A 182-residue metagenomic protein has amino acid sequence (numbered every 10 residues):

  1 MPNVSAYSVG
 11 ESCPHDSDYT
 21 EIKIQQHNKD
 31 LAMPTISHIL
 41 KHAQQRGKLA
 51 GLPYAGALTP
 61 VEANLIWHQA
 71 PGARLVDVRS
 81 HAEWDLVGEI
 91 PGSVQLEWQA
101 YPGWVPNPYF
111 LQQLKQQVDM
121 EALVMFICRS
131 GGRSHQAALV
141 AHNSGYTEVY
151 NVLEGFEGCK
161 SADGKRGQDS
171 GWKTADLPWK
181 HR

Functional and structural regions predicted by a protein language model:
P2-S8: Extreme N-terminal basic, low-complexity initiation segments that serve as generic localization/processing leaders
C13-A73, H81-L123, S134-R182: Rhodanese-like catalytic fold shared by cysteine-dependent sulfurtransferases and DSP/PTP-type phosphatases
D77, G131: Conserved G/P- and acidic residue-centered "switch" motifs that form tight phosphate/ATP-binding loops in soluble
F126-I127: Short, surface-exposed ligand- or partner-binding patches at beta-edge/loop junctions that are enriched in aromatics
